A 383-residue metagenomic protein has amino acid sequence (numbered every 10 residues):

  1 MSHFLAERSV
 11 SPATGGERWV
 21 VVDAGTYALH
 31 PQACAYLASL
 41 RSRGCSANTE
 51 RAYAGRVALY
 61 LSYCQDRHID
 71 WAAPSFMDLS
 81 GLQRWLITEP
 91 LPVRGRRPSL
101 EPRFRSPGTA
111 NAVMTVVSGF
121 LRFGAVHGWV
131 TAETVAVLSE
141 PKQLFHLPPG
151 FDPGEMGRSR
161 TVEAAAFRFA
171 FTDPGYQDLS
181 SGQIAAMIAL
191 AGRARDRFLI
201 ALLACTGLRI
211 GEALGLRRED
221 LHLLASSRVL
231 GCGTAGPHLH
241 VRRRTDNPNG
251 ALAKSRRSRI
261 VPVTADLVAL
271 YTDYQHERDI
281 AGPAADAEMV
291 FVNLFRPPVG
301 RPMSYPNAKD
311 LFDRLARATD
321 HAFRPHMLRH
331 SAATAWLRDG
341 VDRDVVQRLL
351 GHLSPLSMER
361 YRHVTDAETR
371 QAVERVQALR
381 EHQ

Functional and structural regions predicted by a protein language model:
M1-L5, Q377-Q383: C-terminal secondary-structure termini that scaffold catalytic or DNA-interacting sites
A33-N48, A58-G150, A186-A189, D279: N-terminal core-binding DNA-recognition domain of tyrosine recombinases/integrases
S118, R197-G211, E219, A335 (+1 more regions): Short pre-functional
Q177-I210, L214, A285: Basic, Lys/Arg- and aromatic-enriched nucleic-acid-binding interface segment
G211, G215-A269: Conserved tyrosine-mediated DNA breakage-rejoining catalytic core shared by Y-recombinases
T264-D320: Active-site/catalytic core of tyrosine-dependent DNA strand-transfer enzymes
V299, K309-R348: Short, basic (Lys/Arg/His-rich) helix/loop patches that form interaction surfaces in the mid-to-C-terminal regions
R343, L350-R375: Catalytic-site neighborhood detector that most strongly recognizes the C-terminal catalytic loop/helix of tyrosine
